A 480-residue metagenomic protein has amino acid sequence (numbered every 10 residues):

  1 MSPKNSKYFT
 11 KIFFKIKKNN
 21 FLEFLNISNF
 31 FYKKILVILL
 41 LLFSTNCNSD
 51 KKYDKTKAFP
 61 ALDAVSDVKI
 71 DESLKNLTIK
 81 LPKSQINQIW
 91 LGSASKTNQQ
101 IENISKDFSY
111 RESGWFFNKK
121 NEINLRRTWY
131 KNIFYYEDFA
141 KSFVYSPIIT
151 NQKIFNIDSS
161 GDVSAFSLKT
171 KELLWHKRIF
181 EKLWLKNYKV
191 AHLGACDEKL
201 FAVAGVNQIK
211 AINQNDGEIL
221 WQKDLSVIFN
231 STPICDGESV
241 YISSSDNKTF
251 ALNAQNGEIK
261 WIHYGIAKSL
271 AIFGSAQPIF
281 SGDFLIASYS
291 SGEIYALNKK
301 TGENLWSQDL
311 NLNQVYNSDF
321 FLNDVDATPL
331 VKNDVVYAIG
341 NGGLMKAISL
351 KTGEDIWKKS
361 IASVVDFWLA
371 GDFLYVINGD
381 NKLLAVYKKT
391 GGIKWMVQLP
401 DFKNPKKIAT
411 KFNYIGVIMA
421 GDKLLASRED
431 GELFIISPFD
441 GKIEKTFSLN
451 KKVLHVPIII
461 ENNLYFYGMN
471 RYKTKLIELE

Functional and structural regions predicted by a protein language model:
S44-S66: Bacterial Sec signal peptide processing site at the extreme N-terminus
A64-K75, I104-A140: A short helix->beta-strand "capping" segment at the edge of beta-propeller domains
A94, I123-I148, L173-C196, L220-G237 (+5 more regions): Extracytoplasmic beta-rich repeat domains
D158-S159, Y188, D197, A204-G205 (+8 more regions): Structural signature of WD-repeat beta-propellers
S164, K210, F250, Y295 (+4 more regions): WD40 beta-propeller blade core
L168-T170, N213-D216, N253-N256, K299-T301 (+4 more regions): Short loop/turn segments that connect beta-strands within beta-propeller blades
V453-E480: Blade-level signature of beta-propeller repeat domains, shared across WD40, Kelch, NHL, RCC1 and BNR/Asp-box propellers
